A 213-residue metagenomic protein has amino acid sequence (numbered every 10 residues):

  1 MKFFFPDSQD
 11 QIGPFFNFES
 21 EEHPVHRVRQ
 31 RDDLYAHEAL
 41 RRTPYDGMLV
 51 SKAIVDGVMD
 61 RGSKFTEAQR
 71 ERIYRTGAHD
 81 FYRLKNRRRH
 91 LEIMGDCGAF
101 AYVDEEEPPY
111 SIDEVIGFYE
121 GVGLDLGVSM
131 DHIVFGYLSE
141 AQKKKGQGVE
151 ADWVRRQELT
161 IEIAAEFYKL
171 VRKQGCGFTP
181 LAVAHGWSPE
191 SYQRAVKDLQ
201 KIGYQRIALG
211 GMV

Functional and structural regions predicted by a protein language model:
M1-R172: Non-catalytic, usually N-terminal nucleic-acid engagement modules in DNA/RNA processing proteins
K173-T179: Short, surface-exposed connector motifs at secondary-structure boundaries
T179-V213: Glycine/Thr-rich beta-alpha phosphate-binding loop at enzyme active sites
